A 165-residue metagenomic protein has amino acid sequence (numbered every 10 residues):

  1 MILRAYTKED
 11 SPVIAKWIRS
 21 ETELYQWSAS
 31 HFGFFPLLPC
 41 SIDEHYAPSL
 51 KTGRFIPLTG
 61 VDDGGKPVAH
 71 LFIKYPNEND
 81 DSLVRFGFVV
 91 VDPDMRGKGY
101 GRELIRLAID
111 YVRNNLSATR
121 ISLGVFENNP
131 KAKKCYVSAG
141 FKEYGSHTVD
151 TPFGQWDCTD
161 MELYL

Functional and structural regions predicted by a protein language model:
M1-I2: Extreme N-terminal starter segment of soluble prokaryotic enzymes
A5-S11, A15-R96, I105-L107, Y111 (+2 more regions): Acetyl-CoA-dependent GNAT
V84, T119-S122, F126-K133, S138-L165: C-terminal "cap" of GNAT-fold acetyltransferases
F88, D92-R106, F126-K134, S138: Conserved glycine-rich acetyl-CoA-binding loop
